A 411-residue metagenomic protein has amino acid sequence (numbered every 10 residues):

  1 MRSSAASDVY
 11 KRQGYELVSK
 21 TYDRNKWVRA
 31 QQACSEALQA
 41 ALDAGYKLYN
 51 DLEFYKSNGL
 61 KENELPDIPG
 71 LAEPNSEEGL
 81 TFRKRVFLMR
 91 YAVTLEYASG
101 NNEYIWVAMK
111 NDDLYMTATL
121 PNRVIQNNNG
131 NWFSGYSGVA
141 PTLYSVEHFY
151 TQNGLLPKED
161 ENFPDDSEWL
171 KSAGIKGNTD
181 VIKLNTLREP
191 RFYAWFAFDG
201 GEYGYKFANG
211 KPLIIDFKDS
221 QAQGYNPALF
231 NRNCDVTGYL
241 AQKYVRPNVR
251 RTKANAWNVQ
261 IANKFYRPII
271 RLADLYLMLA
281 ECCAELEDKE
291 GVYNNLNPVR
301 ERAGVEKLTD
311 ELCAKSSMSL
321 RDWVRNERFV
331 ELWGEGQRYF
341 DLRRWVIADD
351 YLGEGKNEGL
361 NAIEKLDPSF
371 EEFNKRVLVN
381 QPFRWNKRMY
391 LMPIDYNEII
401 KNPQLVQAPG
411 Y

Functional and structural regions predicted by a protein language model:
M1-Q13: Single conserved hydrophobic/aromatic residue that forms the stacking wall/gate of nucleotide- or nucleobase-binding
A5, N25, R29-E36, L187 (+6 more regions): Extracytoplasmic/secreted proteins, especially bacterial periplasmic and envelope-associated proteins
K11-G224: An aromatic- and glycine-enriched ligand-binding surface/loop that stacks and positions planar moieties
V18-K20, Y55-P141, Q221-R251, V259-I269 (+2 more regions): Long, intrinsically disordered, low-complexity segments
S35-D43, A197, M278-D288, N297-V305 (+2 more regions): Sec-exported extracytoplasmic/periplasmic mature domains
S172-E301: C-terminal substrate/ligand-recognition segments
